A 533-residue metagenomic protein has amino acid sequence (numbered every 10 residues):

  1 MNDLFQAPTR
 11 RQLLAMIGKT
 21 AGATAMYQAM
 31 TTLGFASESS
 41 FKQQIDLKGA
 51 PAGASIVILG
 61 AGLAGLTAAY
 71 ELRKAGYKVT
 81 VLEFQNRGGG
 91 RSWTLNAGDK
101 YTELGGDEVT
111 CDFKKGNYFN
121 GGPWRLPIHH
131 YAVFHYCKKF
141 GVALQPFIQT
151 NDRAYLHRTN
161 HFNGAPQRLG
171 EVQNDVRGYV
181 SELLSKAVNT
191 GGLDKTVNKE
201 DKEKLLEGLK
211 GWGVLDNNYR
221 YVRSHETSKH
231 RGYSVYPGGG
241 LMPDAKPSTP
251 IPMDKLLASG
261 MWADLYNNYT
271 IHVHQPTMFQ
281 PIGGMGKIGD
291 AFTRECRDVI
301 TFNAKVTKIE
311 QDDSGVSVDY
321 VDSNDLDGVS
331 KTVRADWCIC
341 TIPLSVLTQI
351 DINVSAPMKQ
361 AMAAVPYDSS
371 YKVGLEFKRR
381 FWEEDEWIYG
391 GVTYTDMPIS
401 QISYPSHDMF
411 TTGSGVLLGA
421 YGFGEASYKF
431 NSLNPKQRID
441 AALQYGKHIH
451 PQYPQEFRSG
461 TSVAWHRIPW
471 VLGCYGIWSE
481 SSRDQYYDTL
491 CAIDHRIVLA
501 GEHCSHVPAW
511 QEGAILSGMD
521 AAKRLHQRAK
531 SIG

Functional and structural regions predicted by a protein language model:
M1-T9: N-terminal secretory signal peptides
D3, M16-I17, L33-Q43, G315 (+2 more regions): Conserved flavin/dinucleotide-binding core of flavoenzymes
T9-M30: N-terminal export leaders
K42-K186: N-terminal glycine-rich phosphate/pyrophosphate-binding loop and immediately adjacent elements
L47-A50, C111-Y118, W262-T277, R294 (+2 more regions): Short glycine/proline-rich turn/loop motifs
N151, Y155-K204, E376-Y389, F410-Q452: Mid-to-C-terminal "cap/lid" subdomains and adjacent gly/pro-rich loops that border and regulate access to redox
V188-K305, D313-G315, D322-D325, R334 (+3 more regions): Active-site/ligand-binding neighborhood in enzyme catalytic cores
F302-A420, I449: Mid-domain catalytic core of redox enzymes that form a hydrophobic substrate pocket/lid adjacent to a catalytic redox
